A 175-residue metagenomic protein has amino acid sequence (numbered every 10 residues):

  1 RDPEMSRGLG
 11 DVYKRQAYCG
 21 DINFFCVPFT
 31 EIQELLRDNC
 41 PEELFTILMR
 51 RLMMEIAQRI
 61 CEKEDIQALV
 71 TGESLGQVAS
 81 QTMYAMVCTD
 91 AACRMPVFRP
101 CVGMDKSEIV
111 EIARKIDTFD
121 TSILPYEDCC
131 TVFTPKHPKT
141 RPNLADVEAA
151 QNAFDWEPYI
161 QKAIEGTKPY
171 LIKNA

Functional and structural regions predicted by a protein language model:
D2-Y13: Single conserved hydrophobic/aromatic residue that forms the stacking wall/gate of nucleotide- or nucleobase-binding
R7, Q81-Y84, F133-H137: Short secondary-structure transition/capping segments
K14-N39, D128: A conserved beta-strand->alpha-helix junction
V27-T30, T71-G72, P100, I123-L124 (+1 more regions): Generic beta-strand/beta-sheet core signal
Q33-E34, N39-E111, K115-I116, A153 (+1 more regions): Active-site adenylate/phosphate-handling loop in enzymes that bind or generate adenylated species
D117-P125: A short alpha-helix-loop-beta-strand transition element characteristic of N-terminal alpha/beta dinucleotide-binding
L124-A175: The feature marks non-catalytic terminal segments
